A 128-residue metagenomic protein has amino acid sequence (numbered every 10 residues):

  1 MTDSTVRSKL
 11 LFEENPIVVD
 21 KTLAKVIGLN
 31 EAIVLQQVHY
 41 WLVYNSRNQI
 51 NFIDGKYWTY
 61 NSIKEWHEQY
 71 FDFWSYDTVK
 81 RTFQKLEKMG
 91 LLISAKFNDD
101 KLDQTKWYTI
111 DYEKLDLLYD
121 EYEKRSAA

Functional and structural regions predicted by a protein language model:
M1-E65: Short recognition helix of helix-turn-helix/winged-helix DNA-binding domains
M1-S8, Q84, Y112-A128: Charged low-complexity intrinsically disordered patches
E14-N15, H39, G90, Y119-Y122: Generic low-complexity, intrinsically disordered sequence content enriched in small uncharged/hydrophobic residues
T22, L91, E113-K114: Exposed alpha-helical structural elements
A24, A32, A95, A127-A128: A sequence-composition feature that detects small, non-aromatic residues
G28, V43, K88, D120-K124: Generic surface-pattern signal
L42-K106: Winged helix-turn-helix DNA-binding recognition segment
